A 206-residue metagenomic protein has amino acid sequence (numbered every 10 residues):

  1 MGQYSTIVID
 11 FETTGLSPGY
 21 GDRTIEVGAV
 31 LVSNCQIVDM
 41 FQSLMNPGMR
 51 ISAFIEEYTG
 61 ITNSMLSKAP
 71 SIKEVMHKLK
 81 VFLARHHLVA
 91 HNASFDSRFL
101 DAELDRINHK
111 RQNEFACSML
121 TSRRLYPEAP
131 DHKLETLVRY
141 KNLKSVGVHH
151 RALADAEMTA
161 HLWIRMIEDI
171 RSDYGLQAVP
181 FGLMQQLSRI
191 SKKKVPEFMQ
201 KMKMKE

Functional and structural regions predicted by a protein language model:
M1-E114, P127-E128, E135-H150, F198: Conserved non-catalytic scaffold segment of RNase H-like nuclease domains
M1-G2, A160, I164-E206: Acidic two-metal-ion nuclease catalytic site recognized across multiple nuclease folds, prominently DnaQ/RNase D-T
T13-G15, L120, M158: Short, glycine/acidic-enriched loop or turn micro-motifs at the edges of active sites
F99, E157-H161: Short amphipathic alpha-helical face segments that pack within enzyme cores and frequently flank/anchor catalytic
E114-C117, A178: Beta-strand segments within the central parallel beta-sheet cores of soluble alpha/beta enzyme folds
C117-D131: Short, flexible loop segments at boundaries between secondary-structure elements
L120-R123, T136-R139, H161-I164: Generic alpha-helical structural context detector
A154: Acidic donor-binding loop at a coil-to-helix junction in glycosyltransferase catalytic cores that engages
